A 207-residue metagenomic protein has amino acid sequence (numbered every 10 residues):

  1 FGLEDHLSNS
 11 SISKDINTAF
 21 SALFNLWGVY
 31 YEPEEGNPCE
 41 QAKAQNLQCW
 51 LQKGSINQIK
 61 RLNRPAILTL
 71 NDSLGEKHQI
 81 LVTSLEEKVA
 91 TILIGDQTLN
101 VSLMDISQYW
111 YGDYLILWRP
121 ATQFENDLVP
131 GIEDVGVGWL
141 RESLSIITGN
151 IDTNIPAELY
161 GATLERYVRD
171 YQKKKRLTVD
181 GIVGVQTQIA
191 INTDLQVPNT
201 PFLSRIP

Functional and structural regions predicted by a protein language model:
F1-I67: Cysteine-nucleophile protease catalytic domains, especially the papain-like/related folds used in DUB/UBL proteases
F1-L7, I56, A121, I151 (+2 more regions): Extracytoplasmic glycan-interaction modules
S8-I12, N63-N71, V89-D152, L159-G161 (+1 more regions): Noncatalytic regulatory segments and standalone regulatory/sensor domains
I16-F24, P65, Q79, L103 (+4 more regions): Extracytoplasmic/secreted envelope proteins and their assembly/folding machinery, especially bacterial periplasmic
A22-P33, I56-L62, T69-D72, K88 (+4 more regions): Structured segments of extracytoplasmic/periplasmic soluble domains in secreted or envelope-associated proteins
H78-S84: Short beta-strand-centered aromatic/proline hotspots
L128-V135, E142-D194, T200-I206: Short acidic, glycine/serine/threonine-rich helix-capping segments at coil-helix boundaries
